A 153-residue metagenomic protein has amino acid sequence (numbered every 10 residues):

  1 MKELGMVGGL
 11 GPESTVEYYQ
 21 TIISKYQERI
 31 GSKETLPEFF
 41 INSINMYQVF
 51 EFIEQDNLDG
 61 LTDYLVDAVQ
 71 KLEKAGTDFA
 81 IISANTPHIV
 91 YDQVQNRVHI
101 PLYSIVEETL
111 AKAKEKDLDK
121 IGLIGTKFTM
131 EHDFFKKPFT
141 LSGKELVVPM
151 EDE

Functional and structural regions predicted by a protein language model:
M1-G60, K136-E153: N-terminal glycine-rich anion-binding loop in soluble enzyme alpha/beta folds
G5, D119-I124: Conserved beta-strand elements of the Class I
I30-K33, V94-K114, V148-M150: Short, acidic/small-residue loops that bind anionic groups at enzyme active sites
F52-I53, Y91-R97: Metal-dependent catalytic neighborhoods of phosphoester/phosphodiester hydrolases
Q55-K74: Glycine-rich, highly charged phosphate/nucleotide-binding loops
G76-Y91: N-terminal glycine-rich "phosphate-gripper" loop used for MgATP/nucleotide binding and carboxylate activation
F128-K136: Secondary-structure junction motif
